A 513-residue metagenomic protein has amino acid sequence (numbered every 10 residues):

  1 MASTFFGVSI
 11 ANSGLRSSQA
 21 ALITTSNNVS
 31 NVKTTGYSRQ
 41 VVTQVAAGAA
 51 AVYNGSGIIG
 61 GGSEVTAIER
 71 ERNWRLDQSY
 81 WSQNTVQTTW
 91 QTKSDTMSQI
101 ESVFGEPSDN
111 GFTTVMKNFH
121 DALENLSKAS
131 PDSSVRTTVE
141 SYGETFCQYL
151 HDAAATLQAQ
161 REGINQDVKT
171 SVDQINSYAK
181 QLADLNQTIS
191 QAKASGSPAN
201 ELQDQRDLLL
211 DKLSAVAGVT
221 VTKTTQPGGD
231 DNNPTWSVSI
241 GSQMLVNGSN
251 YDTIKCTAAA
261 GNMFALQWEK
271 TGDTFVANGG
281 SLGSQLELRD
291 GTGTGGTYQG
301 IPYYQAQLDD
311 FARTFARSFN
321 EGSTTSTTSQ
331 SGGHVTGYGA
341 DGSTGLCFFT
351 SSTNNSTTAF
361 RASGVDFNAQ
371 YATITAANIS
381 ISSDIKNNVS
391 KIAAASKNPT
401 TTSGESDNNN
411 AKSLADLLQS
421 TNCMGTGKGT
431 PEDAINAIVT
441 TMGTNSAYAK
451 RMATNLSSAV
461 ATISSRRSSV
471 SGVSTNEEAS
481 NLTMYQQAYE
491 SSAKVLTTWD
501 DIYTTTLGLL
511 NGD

Functional and structural regions predicted by a protein language model:
M1-D513: Structural signature of extracellular appendage/secretion-system components
